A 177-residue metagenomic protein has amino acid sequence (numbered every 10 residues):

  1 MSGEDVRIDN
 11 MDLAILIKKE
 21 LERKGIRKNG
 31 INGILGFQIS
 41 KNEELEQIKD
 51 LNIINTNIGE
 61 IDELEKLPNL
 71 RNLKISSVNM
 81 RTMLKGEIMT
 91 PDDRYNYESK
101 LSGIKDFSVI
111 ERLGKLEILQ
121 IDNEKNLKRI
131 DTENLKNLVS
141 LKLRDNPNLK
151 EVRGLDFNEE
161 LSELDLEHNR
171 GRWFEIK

Functional and structural regions predicted by a protein language model:
S2-N126: LRR N-terminal entry segment and analogous cap-like coil->beta motifs
A14, G114, D131-T132, G154 (+1 more regions): Small side chains
N52, K74, E111, Q120 (+4 more regions): Extracellular beta-strand solenoid repeats
L64-E65, G86, T132, G154-D156: Short amphipathic alpha-helical segments
N69, G114-K115, N134-V139, F157-E160: Short "repeat-start/strand-capping" segments in structured domains, especially the N-termini of parallel beta-helix
R71, G103, R129, E133 (+2 more regions): A detector of tandem-repeat and repeat-rich interaction/domain scaffolds
M80-P91, N146, E167-F174: Long amphipathic alpha-helical scaffold regions
P147-K177: Leucine-rich solenoid repeat scaffolds
